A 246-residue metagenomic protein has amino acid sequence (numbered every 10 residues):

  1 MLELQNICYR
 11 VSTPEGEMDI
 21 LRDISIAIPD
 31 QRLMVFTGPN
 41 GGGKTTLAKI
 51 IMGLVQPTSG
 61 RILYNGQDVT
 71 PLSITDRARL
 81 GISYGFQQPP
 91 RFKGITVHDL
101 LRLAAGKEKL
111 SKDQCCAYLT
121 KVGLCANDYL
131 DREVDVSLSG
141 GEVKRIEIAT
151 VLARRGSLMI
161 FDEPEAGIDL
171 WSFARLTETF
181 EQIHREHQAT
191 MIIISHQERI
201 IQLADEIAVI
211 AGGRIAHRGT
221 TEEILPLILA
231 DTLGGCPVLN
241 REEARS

Functional and structural regions predicted by a protein language model:
L2, I20-D23: Conserved structural motif at the start of ABC-family nucleotide-binding domains
T37-P39: The feature captures the beta-strand-to-loop junction immediately N-terminal to the Walker
M52: Helix-to-loop junction immediately C-terminal to a conserved catalytic motif
G60-Q67, Q114: Conserved ABC transporter NBD signature motif
D68-S83, I228: ABC ATPase NBD coupling module
Q88, G94-S111: Q-loop/switch helix immediately C-terminal to the Walker
E163-P164: Walker B catalytic motif
